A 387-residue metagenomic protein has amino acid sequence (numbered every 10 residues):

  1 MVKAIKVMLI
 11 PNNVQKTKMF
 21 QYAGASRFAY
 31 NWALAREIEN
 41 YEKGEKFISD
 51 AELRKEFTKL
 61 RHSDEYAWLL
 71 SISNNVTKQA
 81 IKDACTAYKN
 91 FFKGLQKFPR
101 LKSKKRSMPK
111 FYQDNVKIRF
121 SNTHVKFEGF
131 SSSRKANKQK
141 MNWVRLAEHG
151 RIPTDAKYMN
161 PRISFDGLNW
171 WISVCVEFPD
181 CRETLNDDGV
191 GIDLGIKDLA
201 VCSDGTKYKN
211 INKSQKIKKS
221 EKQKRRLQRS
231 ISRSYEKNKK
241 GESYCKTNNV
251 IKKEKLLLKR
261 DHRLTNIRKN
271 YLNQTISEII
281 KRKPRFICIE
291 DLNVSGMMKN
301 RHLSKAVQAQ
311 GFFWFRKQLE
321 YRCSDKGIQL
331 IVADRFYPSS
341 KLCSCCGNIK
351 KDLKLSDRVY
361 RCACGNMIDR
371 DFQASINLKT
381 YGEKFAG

Functional and structural regions predicted by a protein language model:
M1-G387: Nucleic-acid substrate recognition interfaces
